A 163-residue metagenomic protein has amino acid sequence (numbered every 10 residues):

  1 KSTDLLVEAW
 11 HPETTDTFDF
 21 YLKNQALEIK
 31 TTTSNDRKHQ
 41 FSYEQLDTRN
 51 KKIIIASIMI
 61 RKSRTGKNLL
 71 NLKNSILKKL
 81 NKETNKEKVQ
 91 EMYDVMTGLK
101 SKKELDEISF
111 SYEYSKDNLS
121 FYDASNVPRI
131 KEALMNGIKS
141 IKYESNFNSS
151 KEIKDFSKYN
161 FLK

Functional and structural regions predicted by a protein language model:
K1-D16, T31-K163: Nucleic-acid endonuclease domains
D19-L27: Active-site beta-strand-loop-beta-strand hairpin of nuclease catalytic cores that positions key catalytic residues
